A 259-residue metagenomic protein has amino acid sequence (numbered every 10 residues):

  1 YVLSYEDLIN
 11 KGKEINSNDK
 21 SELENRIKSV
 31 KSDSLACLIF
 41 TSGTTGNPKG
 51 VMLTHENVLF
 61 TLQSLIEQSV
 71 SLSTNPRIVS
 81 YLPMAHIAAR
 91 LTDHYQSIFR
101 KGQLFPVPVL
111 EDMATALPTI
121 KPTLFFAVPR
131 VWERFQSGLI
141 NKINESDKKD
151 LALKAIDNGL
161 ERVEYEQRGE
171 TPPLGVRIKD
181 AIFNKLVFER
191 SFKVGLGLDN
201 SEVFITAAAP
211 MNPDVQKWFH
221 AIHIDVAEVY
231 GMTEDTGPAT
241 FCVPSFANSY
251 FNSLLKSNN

Functional and structural regions predicted by a protein language model:
Y1-G12: Structural core segment of the AMP-binding/adenylate-forming
Y5-E6, D33, E56, L82: Structural detector for helix-capping/boundary residues
L8, K20, E24-N25, S29-S32 (+1 more regions): Alpha-helix-centered segments that form part of catalytic cores
K13-F40, N47, S71-R77: Conserved pre-ATP/AMP-binding loop-to-beta segment of ANL
L35, T41-T44, I78, P83 (+3 more regions): Conserved S/T- and glycine-rich ATP-binding loop of Class I adenylate-forming
A36-L62: Conserved AMP-binding A3 loop
L59-S80, M84-F188: Conserved AMP-binding/adenylation subdomain of ANL enzymes
F105, S146, V176-D180, D199-T206 (+1 more regions): Conserved ATP-binding loop and adjacent catalytic segment of the adenylate-forming AMP-binding
